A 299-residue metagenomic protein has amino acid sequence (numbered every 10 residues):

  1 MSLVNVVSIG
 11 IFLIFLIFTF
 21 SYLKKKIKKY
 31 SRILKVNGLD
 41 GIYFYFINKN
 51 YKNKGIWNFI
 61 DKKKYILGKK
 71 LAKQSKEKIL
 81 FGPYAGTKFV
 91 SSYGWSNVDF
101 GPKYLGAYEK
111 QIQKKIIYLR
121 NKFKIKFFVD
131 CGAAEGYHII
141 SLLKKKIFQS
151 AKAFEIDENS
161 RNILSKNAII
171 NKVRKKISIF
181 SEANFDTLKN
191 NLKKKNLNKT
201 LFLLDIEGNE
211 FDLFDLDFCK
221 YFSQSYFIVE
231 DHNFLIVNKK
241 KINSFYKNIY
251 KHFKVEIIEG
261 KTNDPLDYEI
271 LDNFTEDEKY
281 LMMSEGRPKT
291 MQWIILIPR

Functional and structural regions predicted by a protein language model:
M1-G10: Feature marks short, highly hydrophobic, charge-poor N-terminal signal-anchor/signal peptide-like helices that anchor
S8, I14-F154, E158-N167, V173-K176 (+2 more regions): S-adenosyl-L-methionine
Y118, S141, K220, K247-N248: Alpha-helical scaffold elements within enzyme catalytic domains, especially in hydrolases
F127, C131-E135, I179-K240: Active-site segment flanking the S-adenosylmethionine/decSAM binding pocket in AdoMet-dependent transferases
K145-K146, I170, F218-F222, F245: Glycine-rich, phosphate-binding/catalytic loops in enzymes
K239-Y250: Short alpha-helix
F253-V255: Solvent-exposed beta-hairpin/edge-strand motifs
